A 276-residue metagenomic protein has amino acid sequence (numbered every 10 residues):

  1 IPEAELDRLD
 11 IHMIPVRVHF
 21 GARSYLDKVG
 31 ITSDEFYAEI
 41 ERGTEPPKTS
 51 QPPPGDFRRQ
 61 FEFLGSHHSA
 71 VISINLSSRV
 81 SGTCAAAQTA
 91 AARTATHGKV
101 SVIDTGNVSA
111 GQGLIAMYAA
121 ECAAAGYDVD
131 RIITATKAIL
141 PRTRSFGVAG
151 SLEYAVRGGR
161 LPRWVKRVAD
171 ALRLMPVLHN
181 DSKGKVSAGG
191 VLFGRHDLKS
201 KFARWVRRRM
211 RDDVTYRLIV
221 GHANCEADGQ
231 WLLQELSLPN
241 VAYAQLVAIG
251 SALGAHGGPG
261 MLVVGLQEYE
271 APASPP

Functional and structural regions predicted by a protein language model:
I1-D56: N-terminal glycine-rich anion-binding loop in soluble enzyme alpha/beta folds
I1-R23, R79-S101, N107-P276: Mixed-charge interfacial surface used for oligomerization/domain docking and macromolecular partner engagement
I31-Y37, F61, S66, T89-R93: A short glycine/small-residue-enriched secondary-structure motif
T44-G55, N75-G82, G106-N107: Short coil/turn segments at secondary-structure boundaries
K48, S73, V102, I219-V220: Short catalytic-loop micro-motif centered on adjacent basic/acidic residues
D56-A87: N-terminal glycine-rich phosphate/adenylate-binding segment common to multiple enzyme folds
